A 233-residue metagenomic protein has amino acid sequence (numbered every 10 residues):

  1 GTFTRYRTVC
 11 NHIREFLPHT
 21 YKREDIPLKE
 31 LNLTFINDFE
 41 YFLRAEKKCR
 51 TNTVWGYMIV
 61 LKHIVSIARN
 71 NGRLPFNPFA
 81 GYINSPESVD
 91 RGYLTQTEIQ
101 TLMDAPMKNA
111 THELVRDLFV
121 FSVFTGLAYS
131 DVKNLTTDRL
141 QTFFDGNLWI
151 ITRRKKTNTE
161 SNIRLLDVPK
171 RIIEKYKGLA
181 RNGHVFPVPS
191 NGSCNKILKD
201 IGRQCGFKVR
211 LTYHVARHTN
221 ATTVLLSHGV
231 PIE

Functional and structural regions predicted by a protein language model:
G1-K47: Basic/aromatic-enriched alpha-helical hairpins
T2, Y6-V9, N32, T53 (+7 more regions): Hydrophobic (often cysteine-bearing) scaffold residues that line and stabilize catalytic clefts of nucleotide/cofactor
V9-H19, A45-A80, S130, D200: N-terminal DNA-binding recognition helix of tyrosine site-specific recombinases/integrases
T51, W55-I59, L74, P78-Y129 (+2 more regions): Basic, Lys/Arg- and aromatic-enriched nucleic-acid-binding interface segment
S66-N77, S122-D145, I232: Short, charged phosphate-coordinating catalytic segments
V89, E98, N134-I173: Conserved tyrosine-mediated DNA breakage-rejoining catalytic core shared by Y-recombinases
K108-N109, G178-V188, K196-E233: Short, basic (Lys/Arg/His-rich) helix/loop patches that form interaction surfaces in the mid-to-C-terminal regions
K155-E174, A180-D200: C-terminal catalytic core of Y-nucleophile DNA break-rejoin enzymes
